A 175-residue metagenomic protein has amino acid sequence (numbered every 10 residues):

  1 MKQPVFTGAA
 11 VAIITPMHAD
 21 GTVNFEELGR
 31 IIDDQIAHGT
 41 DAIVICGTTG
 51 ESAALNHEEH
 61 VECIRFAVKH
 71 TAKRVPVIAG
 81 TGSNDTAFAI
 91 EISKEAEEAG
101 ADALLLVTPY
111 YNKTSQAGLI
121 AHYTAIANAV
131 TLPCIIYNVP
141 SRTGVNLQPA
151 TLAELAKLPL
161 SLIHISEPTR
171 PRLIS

Functional and structural regions predicted by a protein language model:
Q3-V11, A19-N146: Active-site beta->alpha loop and helix N-cap motifs at the rims of alpha/beta catalytic domains
A153-L162, S166: Active-site/ligand-binding-proximal alpha/beta "capping" segment
I163, E167-S175: Single conserved hydrophobic/aromatic residue that forms the stacking wall/gate of nucleotide- or nucleobase-binding
